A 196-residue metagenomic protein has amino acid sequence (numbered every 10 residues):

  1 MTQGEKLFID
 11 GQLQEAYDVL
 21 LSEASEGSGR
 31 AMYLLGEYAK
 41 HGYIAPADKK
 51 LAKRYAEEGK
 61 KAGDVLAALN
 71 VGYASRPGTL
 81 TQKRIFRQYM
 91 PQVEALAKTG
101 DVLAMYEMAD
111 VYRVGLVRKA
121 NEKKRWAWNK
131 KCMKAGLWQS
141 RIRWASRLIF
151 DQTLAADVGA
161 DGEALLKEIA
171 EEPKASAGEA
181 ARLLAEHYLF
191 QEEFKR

Functional and structural regions predicted by a protein language model:
M1-V19, E26, R30-Y33: N-terminal leader/linker segments that initiate helical-solenoid repeat arrays
K6-L7, L34-H41, N70-G78, E107-V114 (+2 more regions): Hydrophobic face of amphipathic alpha-helices that form TPR/SEL1-like repeat modules and related alpha-solenoid
D10-E15, P46-Y55, L80-Q92, K119-W128 (+2 more regions): Structural signature of tandem alpha-helical TPR/SEL1-like repeats, specifically the intra-repeat loop/turn
S22-E23, E58-G59, V93-L96, K131-C132 (+1 more regions): Canonical positions in the second alpha-helix
S25-S28, H41-Y43, A62-V65, V71 (+7 more regions): Short helix-capping/linker turns of helical repeat alpha-solenoids
A47-A95, L103, D110: A generic tandem-repeat structural signature
L80-Q139, R143, G178: A charged, solvent-exposed segment within the mature domains of Sec-exported extracytoplasmic proteins
